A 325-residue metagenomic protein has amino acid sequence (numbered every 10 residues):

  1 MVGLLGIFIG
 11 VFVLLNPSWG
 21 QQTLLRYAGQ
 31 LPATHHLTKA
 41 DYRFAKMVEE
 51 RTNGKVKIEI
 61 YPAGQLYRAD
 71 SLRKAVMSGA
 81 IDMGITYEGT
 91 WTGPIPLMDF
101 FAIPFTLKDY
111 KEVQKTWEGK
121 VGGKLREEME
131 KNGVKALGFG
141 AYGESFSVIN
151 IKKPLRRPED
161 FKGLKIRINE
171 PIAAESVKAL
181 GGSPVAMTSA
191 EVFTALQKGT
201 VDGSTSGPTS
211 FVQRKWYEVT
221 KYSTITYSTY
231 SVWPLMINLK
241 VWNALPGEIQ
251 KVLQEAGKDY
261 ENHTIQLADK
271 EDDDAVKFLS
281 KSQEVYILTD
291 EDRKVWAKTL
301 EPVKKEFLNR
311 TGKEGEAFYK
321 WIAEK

Functional and structural regions predicted by a protein language model:
V2-L14: Bacterial N-terminal signal peptides
W19-E112, K120-V121, E127-K325: N-terminal secretory/targeting leader peptides
K115: Short beta-strand-centered segments that line the small-molecule binding cleft or hinge of alpha/beta clamshell
